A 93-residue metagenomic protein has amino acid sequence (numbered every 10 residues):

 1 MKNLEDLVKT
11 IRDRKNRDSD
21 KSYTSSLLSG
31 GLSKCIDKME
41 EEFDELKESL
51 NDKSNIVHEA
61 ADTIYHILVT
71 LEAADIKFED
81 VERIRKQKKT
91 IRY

Functional and structural regions predicted by a protein language model:
M1-A60, I64-Y93: Flexible "arm" and connector segments at domain edges
